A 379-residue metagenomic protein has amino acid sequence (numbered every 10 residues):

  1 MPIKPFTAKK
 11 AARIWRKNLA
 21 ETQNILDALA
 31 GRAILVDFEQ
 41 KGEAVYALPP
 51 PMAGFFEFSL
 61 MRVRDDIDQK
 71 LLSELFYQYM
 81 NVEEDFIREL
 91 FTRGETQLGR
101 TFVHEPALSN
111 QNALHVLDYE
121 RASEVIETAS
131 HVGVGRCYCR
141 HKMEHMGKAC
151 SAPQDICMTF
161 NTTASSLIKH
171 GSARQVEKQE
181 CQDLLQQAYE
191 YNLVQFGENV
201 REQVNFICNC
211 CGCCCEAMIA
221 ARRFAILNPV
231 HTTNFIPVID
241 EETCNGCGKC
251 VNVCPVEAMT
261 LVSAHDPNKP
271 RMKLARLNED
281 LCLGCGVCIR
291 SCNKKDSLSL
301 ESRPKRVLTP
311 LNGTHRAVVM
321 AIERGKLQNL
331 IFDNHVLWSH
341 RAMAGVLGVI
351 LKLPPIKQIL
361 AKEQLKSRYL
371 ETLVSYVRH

Functional and structural regions predicted by a protein language model:
P5, A12-R16, I34-V36, M218-A221 (+3 more regions): Iron-sulfur cluster-binding cysteine motifs and their immediate structural context in ferredoxin-like electron-transfer
W15-G31: Short amphipathic alpha-helical interaction segments
A20, F38-A44, M52, L298 (+1 more regions): Terminal amphipathic helices with adjacent charged low-complexity linkers/tails
G42-E83: Short, amphipathic alpha-helical interaction segments positioned at domain boundaries
Y46-L48, F196-F206, F224-V253, E257-G284 (+1 more regions): Ferredoxin-like iron-sulfur electron-transfer modules
N81-I236: Catalytic cores of enzyme domains
P270-H379: Flanking helices and flexible, charged tails adjoining ferredoxin-like Fe-S electron-transfer domains in multi-subunit
